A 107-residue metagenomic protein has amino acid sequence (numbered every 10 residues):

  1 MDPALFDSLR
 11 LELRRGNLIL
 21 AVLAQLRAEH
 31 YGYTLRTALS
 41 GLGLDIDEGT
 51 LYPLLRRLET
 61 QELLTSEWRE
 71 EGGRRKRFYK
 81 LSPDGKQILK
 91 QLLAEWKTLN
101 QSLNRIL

Functional and structural regions predicted by a protein language model:
M1-L11: Short, Lys/Arg-enriched N-terminal segment that forms or immediately precedes the first helix of a structured domain
R10-T50: N-terminal helix-turn-helix DNA-binding core of bacterial DNA-binding proteins
L18, Y31, D84, A94 (+1 more regions): Residue-level recognition of oxygen-bearing side chains
T37, E59-T60: Alpha-helical residues within the helix-turn-helix
Y52-R57: Short, hydrophobic-biased segments on the C-terminal half of alpha helices that form "recognition helices"
Q61-R75, K80: Beta-hairpin "wing" of winged helix-turn-helix
R75-L93: Basic, amphipathic "hinge/linker" alpha-helix immediately C-terminal to the N-terminal HTH DNA-binding motif
K90-L107: Amphipathic alpha-helical dimerization/coiled-coil segments that flank or bridge DNA-binding/regulatory modules
